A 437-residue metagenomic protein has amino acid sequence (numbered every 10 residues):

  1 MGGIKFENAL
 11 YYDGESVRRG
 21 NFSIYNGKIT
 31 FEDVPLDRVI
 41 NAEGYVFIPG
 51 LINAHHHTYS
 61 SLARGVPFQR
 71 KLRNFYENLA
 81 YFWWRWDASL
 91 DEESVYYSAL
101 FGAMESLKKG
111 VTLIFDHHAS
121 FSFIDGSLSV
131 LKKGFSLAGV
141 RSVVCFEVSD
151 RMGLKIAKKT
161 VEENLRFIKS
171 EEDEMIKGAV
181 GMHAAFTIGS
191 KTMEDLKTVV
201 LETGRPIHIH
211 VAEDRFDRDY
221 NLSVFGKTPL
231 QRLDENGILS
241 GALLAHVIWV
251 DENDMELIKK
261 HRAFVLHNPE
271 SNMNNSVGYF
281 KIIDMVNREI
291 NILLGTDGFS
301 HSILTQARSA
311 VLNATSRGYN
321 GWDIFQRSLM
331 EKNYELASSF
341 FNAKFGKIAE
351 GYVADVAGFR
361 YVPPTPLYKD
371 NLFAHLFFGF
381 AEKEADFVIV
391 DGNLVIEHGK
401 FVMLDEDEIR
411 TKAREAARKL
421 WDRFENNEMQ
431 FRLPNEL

Functional and structural regions predicted by a protein language model:
M1-D37, V46-F47, F431, N435-L437: N-terminal metal-binding scaffold of metallo-dependent hydrolase/deaminase domains
G2-N8, D33-N78, E93, L100 (+1 more regions): Replace "His-x-His-based motif
A9-Y12, A99-S106, F264, N272-N274 (+1 more regions): C-terminal helical cap
L62-V95, I124, M152-G153, R215-L239 (+2 more regions): Active-site gating loops and adjacent loop-to-helix segments of metal-dependent hydrolytic enzymes
V66-V140, E162-D173, R414-K419, E425: Alpha-helical scaffold segments that flank or form the walls of functional sites
I124-W249: Metal-coordinating catalytic core of metallo-dependent amide/deamination hydrolases
I207-D214, L266, N275-V277, I283-S309 (+1 more regions): Short acidic/histidine-rich active-site segments
V353-R410: C-terminal cap of metal-dependent C-N hydrolases
